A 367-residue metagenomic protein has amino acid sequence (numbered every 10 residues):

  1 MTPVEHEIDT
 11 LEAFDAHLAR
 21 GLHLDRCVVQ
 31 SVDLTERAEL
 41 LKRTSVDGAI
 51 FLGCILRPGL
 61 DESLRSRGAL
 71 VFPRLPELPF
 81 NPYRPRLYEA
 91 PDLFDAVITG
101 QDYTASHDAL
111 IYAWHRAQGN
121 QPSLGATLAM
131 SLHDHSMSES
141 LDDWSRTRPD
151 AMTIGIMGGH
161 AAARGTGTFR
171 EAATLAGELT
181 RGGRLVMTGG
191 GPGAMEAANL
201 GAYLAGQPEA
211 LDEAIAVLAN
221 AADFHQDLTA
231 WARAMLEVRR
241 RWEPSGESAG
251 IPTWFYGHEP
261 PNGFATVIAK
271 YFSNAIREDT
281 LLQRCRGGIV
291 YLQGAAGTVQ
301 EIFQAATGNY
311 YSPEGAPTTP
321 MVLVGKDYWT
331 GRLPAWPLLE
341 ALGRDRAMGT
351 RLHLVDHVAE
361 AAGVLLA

Functional and structural regions predicted by a protein language model:
T2-M130: N-terminal accessory interaction module
E5, L281-Q283, A316-A367: C-terminal functional extensions of proteins
T10, F14, L18-A38, T44-D47 (+2 more regions): Acidic/glycine-enriched connector segments
L52-I55, R286-T307, T318-Y328: Glycine-rich anion-binding loop/nest that anchors nucleotide
L56-P58, A161-A163, T188-E196, G294-T298: Gly/Ser/Thr-rich loops at beta-strand to alpha-helix junctions that form or flank small-molecule/cofactor-binding
R57-D61, R164, H258, Y328-P334: Short, charged/polar "capping" segments at the starts of alpha-helices and the immediately preceding loops
T147, A151-I156, G167-I215: N-terminal active-site beta-alpha-beta segment that forms phosphate/nucleotide-binding and substrate-recognition loops
E196-A202, V299-S312: Short Gly/Thr/Asp-enriched flexible loops that form oxyanion-binding sites at enzyme active sites
